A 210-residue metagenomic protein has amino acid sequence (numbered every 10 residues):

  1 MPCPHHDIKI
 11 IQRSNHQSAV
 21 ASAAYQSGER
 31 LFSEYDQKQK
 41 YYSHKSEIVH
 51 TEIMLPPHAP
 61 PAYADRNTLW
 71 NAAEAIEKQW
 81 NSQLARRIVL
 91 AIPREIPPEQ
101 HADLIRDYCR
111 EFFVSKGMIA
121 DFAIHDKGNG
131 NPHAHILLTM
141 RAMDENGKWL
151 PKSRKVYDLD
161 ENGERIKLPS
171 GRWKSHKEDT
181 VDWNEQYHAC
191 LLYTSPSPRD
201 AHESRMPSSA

Functional and structural regions predicted by a protein language model:
M1-S195, R199: N-terminal nicking endonuclease/strand-transfer module with a His-rich metal-binding environment and a catalytic Tyr
P198-D200, S204-A210: Positively charged, low-complexity/disordered segments
